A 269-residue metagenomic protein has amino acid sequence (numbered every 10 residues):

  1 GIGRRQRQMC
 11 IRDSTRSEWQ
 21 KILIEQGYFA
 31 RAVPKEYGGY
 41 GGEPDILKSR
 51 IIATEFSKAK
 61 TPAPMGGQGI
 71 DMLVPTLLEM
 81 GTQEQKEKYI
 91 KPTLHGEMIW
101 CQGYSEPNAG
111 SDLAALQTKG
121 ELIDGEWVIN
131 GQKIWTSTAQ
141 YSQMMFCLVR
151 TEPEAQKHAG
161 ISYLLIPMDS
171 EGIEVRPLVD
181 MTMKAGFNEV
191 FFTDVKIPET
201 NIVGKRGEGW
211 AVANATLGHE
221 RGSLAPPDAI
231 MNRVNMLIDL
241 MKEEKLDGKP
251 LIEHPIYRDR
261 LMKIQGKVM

Functional and structural regions predicted by a protein language model:
G1-I11: Single conserved hydrophobic/aromatic residue that forms the stacking wall/gate of nucleotide- or nucleobase-binding
Q20, E25-E97, T138-M144, V268: Internal helix-loop-helix
G27, I52-S57, L148-R150, L165-E171 (+1 more regions): Short Ser/Thr-interspersed hydrophobic loop/turn segments at strand-loop and sheet-helix junctions that line or gate
G96-Y104, L148: A short, Trp-centered hydrophobic/proline-enriched beta-strand micro-motif
A109-G110, I134-A139, M181-T182: Glycine-rich phosphate/pyrophosphate-binding beta-alpha loops
T118-E121, V234: A structural signal for short hydrophobic beta-strand segments in well-ordered beta-sheet cores
E126, N130-R176: A short core secondary-structure module
G172-M269: Glycine-rich beta->alpha junctions and the first turn(s) of the following alpha-helix
